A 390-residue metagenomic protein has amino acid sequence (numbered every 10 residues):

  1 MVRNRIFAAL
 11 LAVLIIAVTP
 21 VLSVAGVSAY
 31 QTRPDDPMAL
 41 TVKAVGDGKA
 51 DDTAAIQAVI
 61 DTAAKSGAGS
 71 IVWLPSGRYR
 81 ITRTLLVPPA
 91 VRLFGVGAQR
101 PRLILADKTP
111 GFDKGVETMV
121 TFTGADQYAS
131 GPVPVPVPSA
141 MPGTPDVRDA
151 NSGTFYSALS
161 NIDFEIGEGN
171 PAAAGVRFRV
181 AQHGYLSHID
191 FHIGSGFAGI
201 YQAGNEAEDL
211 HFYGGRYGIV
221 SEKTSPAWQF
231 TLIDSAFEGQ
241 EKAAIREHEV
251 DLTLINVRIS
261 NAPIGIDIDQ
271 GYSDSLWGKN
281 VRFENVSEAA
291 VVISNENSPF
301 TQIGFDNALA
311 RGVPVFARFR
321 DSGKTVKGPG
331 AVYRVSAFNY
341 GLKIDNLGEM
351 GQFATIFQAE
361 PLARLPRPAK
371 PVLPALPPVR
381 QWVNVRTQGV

Functional and structural regions predicted by a protein language model:
M1-N4: N-terminal secretory signal peptides that target proteins for export/translocation
A8-P75, I81-E168, A172-G175, R179-S187 (+7 more regions): Extracellular "leader-to-stem" segments immediately downstream of a signal peptide or signal-anchor in secreted/lumenal
A244: Cys/His-rich short segments
